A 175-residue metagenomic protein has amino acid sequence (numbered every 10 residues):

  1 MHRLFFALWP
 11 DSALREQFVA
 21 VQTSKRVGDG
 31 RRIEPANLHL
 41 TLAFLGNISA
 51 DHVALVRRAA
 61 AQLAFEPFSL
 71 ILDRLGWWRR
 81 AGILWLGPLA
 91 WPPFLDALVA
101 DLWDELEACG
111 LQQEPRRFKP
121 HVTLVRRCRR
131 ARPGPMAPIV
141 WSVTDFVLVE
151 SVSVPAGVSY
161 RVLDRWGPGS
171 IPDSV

Functional and structural regions predicted by a protein language model:
M1-V175: Histidine-dependent nucleotide/RNA phosphoesterase domain, centered on the 2H-phosphoesterase fold with its duplicated
